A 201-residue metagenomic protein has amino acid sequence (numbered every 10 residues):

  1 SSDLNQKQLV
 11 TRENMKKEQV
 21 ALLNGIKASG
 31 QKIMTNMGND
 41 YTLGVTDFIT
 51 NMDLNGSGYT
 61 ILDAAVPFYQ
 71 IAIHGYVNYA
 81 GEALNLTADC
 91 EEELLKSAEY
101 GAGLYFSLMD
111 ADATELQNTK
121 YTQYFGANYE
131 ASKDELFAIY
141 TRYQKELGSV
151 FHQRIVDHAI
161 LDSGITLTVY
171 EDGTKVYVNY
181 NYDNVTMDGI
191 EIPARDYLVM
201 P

Functional and structural regions predicted by a protein language model:
D3-P201: Active-site-proximal substrate-binding groove within the catalytic cores of carbohydrate-active enzymes
